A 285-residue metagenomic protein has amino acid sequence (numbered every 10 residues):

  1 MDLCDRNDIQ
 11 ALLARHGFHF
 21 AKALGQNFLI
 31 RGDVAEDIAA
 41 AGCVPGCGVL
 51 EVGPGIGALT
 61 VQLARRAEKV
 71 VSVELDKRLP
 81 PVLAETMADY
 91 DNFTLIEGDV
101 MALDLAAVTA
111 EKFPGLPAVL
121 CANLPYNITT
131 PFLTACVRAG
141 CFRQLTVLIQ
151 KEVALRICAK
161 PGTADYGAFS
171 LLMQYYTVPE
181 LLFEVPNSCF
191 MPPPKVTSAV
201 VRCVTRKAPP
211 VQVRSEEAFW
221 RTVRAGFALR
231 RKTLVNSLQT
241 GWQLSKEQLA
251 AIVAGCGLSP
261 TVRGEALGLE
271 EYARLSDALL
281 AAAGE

Functional and structural regions predicted by a protein language model:
M1-A225, A254, E265, R274 (+1 more regions): Catalytic cores of RNA-modifying enzymes
V223-E285: C-terminal lobe and adjacent flexible extensions of AdoMet/dcAdoMet transferase-like proteins
